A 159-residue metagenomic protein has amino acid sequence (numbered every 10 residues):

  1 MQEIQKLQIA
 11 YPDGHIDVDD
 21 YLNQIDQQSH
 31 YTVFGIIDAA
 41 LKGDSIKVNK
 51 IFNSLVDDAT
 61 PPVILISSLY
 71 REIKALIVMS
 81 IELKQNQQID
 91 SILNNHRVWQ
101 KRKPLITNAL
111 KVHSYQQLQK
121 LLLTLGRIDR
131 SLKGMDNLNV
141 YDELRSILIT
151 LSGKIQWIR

Functional and structural regions predicted by a protein language model:
M1-H15: Short, charge-rich, low-complexity alpha-helical interaction segments
E3, D57-S80, Q117-R159: Amphipathic alpha-helical interaction/assembly segments
Y11-L118, Q156: Small-residue-rich helix-loop
